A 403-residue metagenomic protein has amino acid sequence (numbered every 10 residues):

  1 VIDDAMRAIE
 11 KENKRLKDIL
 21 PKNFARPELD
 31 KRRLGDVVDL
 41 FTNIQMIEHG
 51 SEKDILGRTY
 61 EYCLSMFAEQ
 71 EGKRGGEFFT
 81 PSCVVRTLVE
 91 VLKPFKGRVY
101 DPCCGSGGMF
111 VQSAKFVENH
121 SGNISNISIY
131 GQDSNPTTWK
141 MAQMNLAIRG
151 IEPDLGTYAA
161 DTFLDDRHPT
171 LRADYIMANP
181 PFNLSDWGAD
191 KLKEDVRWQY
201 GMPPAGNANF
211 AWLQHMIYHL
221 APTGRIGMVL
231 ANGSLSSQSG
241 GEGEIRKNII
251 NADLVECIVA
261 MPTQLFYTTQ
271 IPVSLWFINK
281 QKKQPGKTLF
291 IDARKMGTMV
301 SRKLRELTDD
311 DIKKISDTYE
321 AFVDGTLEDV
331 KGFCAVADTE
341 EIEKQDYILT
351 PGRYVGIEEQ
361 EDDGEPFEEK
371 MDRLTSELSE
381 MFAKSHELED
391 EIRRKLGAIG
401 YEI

Functional and structural regions predicted by a protein language model:
V1-F95, D154-R167, A260-T263, P285-R294 (+2 more regions): Non-catalytic, mostly N-terminal accessory regions of nucleic-acid modification and defense proteins
P27, H49, G131-N135, Y175 (+6 more regions): Hydrophobic alpha-helical scaffolding
R74-A178, N183-Q199, F210-A211, L230-G233 (+2 more regions): Conserved S-adenosyl-L-methionine
E118, A147, I151, P181 (+12 more regions): Hydrophobic alpha-helix feature that most strongly marks membrane-spanning transmembrane helices and their immediate
W139, P204-I278: Conserved Class I SAM-dependent methyltransferase catalytic core
D165-P169, Y175-M177, P181, Y218-H219 (+7 more regions): A general structural signal for short secondary-structure junctions and capping/turn motifs
R172-A173, R197, N207-N209, T223-R225 (+8 more regions): Active-site lining segments that contact anionic ligands and/or coordinate catalytic metals
L254-V255, L265-D317: C-terminal, active-site-flanking charged/polar segments
